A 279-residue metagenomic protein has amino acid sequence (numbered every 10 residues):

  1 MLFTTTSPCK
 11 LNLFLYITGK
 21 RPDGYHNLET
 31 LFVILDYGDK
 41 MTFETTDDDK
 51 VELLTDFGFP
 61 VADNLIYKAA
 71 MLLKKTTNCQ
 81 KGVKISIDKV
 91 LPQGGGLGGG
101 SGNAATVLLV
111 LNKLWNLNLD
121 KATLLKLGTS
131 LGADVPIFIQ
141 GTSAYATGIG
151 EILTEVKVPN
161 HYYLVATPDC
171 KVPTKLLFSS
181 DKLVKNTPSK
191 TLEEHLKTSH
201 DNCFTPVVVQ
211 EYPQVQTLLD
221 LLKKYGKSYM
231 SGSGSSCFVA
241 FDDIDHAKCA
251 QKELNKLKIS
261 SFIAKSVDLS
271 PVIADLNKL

Functional and structural regions predicted by a protein language model:
M1-G94, K113, L117-A122, I149 (+1 more regions): ATP-binding N-lobe of GHMP and related small-molecule kinases
L13, M41-F43, I66, G100 (+4 more regions): Residue-level signal for inorganic ion chemistry
L15, D39-F43, D134-F138, A144-Y145 (+1 more regions): Short beta-strand scaffold segments in enzyme catalytic cores
T30-F32, L125, V135, G150-K157: A generic local secondary-structure boundary/capping motif
F32-L35, G128, L222, L254: Hydrophobic C-terminal alpha-helix "anchor/cap" residues
V51, F138-Q140, A144-K227, A240-L279: Conserved, helical-rich catalytic subdomain that frames metal- and/or nucleotide-binding sites in enzyme alpha/beta
S86-W115, A133, K227-F241: Glycine/serine-rich anion-binding loops at beta->alpha junctions that coordinate negatively charged ligand groups
L108-Y145: Contiguous, small/hydrophobic- and glycine-enriched helical/loop subdomains that border and often "cap" functional
